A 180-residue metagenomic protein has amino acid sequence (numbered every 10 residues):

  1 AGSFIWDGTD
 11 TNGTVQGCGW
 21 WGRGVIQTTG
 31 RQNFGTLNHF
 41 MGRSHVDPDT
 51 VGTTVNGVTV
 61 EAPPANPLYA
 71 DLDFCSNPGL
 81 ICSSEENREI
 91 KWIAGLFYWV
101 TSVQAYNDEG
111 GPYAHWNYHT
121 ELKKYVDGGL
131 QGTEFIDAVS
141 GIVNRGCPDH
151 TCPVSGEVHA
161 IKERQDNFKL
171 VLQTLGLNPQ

Functional and structural regions predicted by a protein language model:
A1-T101, Q131, F135: Peptidoglycan-targeting cell-wall enzymes and recognition modules
T59-T174: Extracellular low-complexity, Gly/Ser/Thr-rich intrinsically disordered linkers and protease-sensitive activation/hinge
G176-Q180: TerminUS-proximal long segments
